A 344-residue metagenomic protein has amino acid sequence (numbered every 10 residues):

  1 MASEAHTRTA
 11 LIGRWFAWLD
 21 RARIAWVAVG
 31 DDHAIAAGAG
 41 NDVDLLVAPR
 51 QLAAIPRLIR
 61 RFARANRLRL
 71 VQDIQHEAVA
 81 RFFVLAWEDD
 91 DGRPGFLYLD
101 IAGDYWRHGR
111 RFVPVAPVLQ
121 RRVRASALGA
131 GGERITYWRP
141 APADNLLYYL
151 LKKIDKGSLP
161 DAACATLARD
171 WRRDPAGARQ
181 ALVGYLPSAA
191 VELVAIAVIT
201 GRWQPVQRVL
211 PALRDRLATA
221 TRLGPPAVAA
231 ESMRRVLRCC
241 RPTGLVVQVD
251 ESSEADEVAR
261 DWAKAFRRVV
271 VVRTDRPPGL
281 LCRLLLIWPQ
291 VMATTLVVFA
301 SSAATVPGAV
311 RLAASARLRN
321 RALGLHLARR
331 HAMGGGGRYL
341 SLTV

Functional and structural regions predicted by a protein language model:
M1-N41, V47-L245: Conserved NTP-donor binding/palm subdomain of two-metal-ion nucleotidyltransferases/polymerases, i.e., the charged
L19-R21, A39, R93, C239-R241 (+4 more regions): Flexible, charged surface loops at secondary-structure boundaries
A25, V270, R338-L340: Conserved beta-strand segments of alpha/beta enzyme cores
A37-N41, D256-E257, P307: A short acidic (Asp/Glu
P49-R50, A102-D104, Q248-S252, R273-P277 (+2 more regions): Structural motif
L210-R238, P307-V344: NTP-dependent small-molecule kinase module
L245-K264: Glycine-rich phosphate-binding P-loop
R267-V310: Conserved nucleotide-sensing/catalytic segment adjacent to the nucleotide-binding pocket in NTP-handling enzymes
